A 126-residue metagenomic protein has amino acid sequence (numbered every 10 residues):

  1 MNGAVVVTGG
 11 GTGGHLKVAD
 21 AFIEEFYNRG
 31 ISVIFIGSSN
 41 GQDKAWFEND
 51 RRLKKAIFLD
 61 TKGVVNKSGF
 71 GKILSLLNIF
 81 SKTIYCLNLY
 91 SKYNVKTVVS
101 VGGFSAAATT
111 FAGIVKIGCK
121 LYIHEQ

Functional and structural regions predicted by a protein language model:
N2-G10, Y27-N78: Conserved nucleotide-sugar phosphate-binding/catalytic loop shared by glycosyltransferases and other
V7-H15, I123: Short, glycine-rich nucleotide/cofactor-binding loops
G10-G11, V101-F104: Glycine-rich beta-strand-to-loop/alpha-helix junction loops that act as flexible
H15, I79-K82, A106: Conserved donor sugar-nucleotide recognition element shared by glycan-biosynthetic enzymes
H15-F26: Short amphipathic alpha-helix
D50-K54, I84-V98, A107-Y122: Glycosyltransferases and closely related glycan-assembly transferases that use nucleotide-activated donors
F58-K62, V101, I123-Q126: Short beta->alpha connector loops at strand-helix junctions that form conserved, small/polar/Pro-enriched
L74-N88: Glycine-rich, highly charged phosphate/nucleotide-binding loops
